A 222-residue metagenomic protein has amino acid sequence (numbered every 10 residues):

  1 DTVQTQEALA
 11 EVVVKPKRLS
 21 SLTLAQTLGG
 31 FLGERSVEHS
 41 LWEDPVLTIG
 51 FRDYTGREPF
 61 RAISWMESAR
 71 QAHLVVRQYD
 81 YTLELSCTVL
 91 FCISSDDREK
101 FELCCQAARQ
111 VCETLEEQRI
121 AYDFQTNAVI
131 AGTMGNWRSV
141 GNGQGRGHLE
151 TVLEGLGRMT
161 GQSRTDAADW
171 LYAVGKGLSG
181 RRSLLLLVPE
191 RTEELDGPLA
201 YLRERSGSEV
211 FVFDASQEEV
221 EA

Functional and structural regions predicted by a protein language model:
D1-G135: An amphipathic, basic-hydrophobic helix/alpha-beta surface used to engage anionic, phosphate-rich ligands or surfaces
A131-A222: Von Willebrand factor type A / integrin I
